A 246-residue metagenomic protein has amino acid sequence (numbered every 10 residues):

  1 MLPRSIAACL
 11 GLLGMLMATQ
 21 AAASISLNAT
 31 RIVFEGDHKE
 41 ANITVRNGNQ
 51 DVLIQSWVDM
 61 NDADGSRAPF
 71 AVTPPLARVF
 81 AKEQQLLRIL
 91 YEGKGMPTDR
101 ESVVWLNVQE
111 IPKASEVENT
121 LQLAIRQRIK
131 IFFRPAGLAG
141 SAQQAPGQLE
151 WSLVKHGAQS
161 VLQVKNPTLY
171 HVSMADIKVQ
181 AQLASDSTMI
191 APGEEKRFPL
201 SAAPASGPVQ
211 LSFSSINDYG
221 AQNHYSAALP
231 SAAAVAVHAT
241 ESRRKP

Functional and structural regions predicted by a protein language model:
M1-L10: Bacterial N-terminal signal peptides that target proteins for export
A18-Q20: N-terminal signal peptide c-region/cleavage motif recognized by signal peptidases
A23-T44, S141-H156, S187: Beta-sheet-dominated interaction scaffolds and their linkers
T30-D64: N-terminal targeting signals for Sec/Tat export/insertion, comprising classic cleavable signal peptides
V45-G48, S160-T168: Asparagine-centered strand-capping/turn motif at beta-strand->loop junctions
I54-P75, S173-A184: Short beta-strand and strand-turn-strand segments in soluble, beta-rich domains
R67-M96, Q182-P208: Intrinsically disordered, low-complexity Pro/Gly/Ser/Thr-rich segments with frequent PxxP/GP/PP motifs and embedded
K94-L138, S206-P246: Terminal connector regions
